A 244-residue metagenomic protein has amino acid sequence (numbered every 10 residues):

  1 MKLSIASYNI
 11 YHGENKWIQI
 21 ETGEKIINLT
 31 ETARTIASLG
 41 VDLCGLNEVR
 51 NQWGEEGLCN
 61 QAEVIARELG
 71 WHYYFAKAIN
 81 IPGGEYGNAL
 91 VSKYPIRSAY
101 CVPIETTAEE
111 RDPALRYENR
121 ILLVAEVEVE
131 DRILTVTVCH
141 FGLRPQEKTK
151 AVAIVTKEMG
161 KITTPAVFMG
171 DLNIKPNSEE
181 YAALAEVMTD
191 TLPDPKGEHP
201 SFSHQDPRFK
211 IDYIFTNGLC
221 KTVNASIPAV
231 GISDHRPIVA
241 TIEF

Functional and structural regions predicted by a protein language model:
M1-Y73, N80-P82, A153-I154: N-terminal, active-site-proximal structural segment of metallo-dependent hydrolase catalytic domains
K2-W17, Y100, V124, I133-G142: Active-site-proximal beta-strand elements of phosphoester/diester hydrolases
L3, D42-L43, L134, P165-V167 (+2 more regions): Short, Asp-centered acidic motifs that coordinate Mg2+ and/or phosphate in catalytic or ligand-binding sites
N9, E48, G170-D171, H235: Active-site glycine-centered loops adjacent to acidic/histidine catalytic or metal-binding residues that shape
G13-N15, N51-G57, I81-G83, R144-E147 (+2 more regions): Active-site environment of divalent metal-dependent phosphoester hydrolases
K16-T22, N51, T106-L115, V138-Q146: Surface-exposed cleft-lining segments at the edges of enzyme active sites
L43, E48-R132, S226-A229: Structured beta-strand-rich core segments of catalytic domains in phosphoester-bond hydrolases
E128, E147-T149, A153, M159-A166 (+1 more regions): Metal-dependent phosphoester-hydrolase catalytic domains
